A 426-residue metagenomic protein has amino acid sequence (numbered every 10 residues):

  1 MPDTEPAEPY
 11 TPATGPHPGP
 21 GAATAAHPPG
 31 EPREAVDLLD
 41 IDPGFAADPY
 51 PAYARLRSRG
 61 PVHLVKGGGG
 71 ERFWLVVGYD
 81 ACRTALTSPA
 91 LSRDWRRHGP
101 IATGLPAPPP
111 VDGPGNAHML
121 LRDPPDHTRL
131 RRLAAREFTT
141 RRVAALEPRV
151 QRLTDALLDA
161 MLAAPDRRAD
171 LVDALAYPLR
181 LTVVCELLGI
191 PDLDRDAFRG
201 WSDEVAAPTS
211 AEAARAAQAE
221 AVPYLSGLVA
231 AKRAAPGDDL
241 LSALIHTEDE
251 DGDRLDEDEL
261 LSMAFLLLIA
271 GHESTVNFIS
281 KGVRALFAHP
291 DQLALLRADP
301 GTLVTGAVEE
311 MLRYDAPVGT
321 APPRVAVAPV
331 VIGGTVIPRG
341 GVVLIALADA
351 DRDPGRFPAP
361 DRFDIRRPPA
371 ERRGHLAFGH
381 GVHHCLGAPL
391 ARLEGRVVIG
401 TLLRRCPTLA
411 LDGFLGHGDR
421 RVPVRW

Functional and structural regions predicted by a protein language model:
M1-W426: Cytochrome P450
